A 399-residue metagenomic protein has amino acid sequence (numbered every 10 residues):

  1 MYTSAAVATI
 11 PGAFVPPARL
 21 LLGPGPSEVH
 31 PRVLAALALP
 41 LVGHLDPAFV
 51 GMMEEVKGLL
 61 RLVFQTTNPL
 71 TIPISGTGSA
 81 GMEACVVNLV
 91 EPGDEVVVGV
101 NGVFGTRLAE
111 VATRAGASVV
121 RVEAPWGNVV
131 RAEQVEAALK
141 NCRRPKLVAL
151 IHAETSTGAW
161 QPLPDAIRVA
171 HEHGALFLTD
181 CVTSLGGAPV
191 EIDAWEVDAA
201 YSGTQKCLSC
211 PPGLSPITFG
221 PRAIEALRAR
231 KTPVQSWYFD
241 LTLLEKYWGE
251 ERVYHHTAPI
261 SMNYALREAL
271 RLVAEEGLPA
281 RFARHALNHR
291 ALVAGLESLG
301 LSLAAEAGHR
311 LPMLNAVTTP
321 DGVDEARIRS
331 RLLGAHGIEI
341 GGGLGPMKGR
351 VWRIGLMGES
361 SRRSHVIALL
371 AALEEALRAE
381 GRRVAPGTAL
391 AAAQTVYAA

Functional and structural regions predicted by a protein language model:
Y2, P346, R350-A399: PLP-dependent enzyme catalytic core of the Aspartate aminotransferase-like
Y2-D46: N-terminal "arm"/small-domain region of PLP-dependent enzymes with the aminotransferase-like
E28-V29, Q205-A294, S298, A398-A399: Active-site C-terminal subdomain of aminotransferase-like
A36-A84, V103, R107-T113: Conserved N-terminal alpha-helix of the aminotransferase class I/II PLP-enzyme fold
V90-T106: Conserved PLP-anchoring active-site segment centered on the Schiff-base-forming lysine
V130-G186, A199, C207: Active-site phosphate-binding strand-loop segment of PLP-dependent enzymes
D193-Q205, S215: Conserved active-site segment immediately N-terminal to the catalytic lysine that forms the internal aldimine
S302-A335: Conserved PLP-binding catalytic core of the aspartate aminotransferase-like
